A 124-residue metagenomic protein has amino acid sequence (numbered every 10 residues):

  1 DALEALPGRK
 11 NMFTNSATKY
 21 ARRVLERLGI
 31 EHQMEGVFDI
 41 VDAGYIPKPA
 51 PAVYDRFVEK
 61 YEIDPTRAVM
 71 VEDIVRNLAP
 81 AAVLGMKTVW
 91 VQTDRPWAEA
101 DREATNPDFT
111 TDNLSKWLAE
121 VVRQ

Functional and structural regions predicted by a protein language model:
D1-P7: Catalytic-core regions built around general acid/base machinery
E4, T18, R22-Q124: Asp-based, Mg2+/Mn2+-dependent phosphohydrolase catalytic module
R9-N11, K87: Proline-centered loop/turn at the N-terminus of a beta-strand
T14-S16: Conserved phosphate-coupling serine/threonine residues in phosphotransfer and NTP-handling enzymes
